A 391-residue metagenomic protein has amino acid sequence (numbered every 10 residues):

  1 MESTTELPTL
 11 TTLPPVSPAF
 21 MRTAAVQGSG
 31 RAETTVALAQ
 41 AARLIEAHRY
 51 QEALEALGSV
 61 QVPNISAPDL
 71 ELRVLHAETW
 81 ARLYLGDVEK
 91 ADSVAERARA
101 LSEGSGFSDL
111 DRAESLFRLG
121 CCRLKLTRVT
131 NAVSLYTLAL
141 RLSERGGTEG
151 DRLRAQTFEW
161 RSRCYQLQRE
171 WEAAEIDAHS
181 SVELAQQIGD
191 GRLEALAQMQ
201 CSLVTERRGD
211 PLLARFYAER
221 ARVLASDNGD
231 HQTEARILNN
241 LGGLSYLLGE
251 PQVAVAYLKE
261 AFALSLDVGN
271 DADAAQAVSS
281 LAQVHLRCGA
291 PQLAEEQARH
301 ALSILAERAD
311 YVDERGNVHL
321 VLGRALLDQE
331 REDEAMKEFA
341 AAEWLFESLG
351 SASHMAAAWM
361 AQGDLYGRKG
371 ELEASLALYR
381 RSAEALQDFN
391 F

Functional and structural regions predicted by a protein language model:
M1-G150, L372-E373, Y379, A383-F391: Flexible inter-repeat linkers and adjacent short helices within tandem amphipathic alpha-helical repeat scaffolds
L44, V74-R82, V94, R112-R123 (+19 more regions): TPR/Sel1-like alpha-solenoid repeat signature
G58-P63, E96-G104, T137-R145, H179-D190 (+5 more regions): Amphipathic alpha-helical segments of tetratricopeptide repeats
